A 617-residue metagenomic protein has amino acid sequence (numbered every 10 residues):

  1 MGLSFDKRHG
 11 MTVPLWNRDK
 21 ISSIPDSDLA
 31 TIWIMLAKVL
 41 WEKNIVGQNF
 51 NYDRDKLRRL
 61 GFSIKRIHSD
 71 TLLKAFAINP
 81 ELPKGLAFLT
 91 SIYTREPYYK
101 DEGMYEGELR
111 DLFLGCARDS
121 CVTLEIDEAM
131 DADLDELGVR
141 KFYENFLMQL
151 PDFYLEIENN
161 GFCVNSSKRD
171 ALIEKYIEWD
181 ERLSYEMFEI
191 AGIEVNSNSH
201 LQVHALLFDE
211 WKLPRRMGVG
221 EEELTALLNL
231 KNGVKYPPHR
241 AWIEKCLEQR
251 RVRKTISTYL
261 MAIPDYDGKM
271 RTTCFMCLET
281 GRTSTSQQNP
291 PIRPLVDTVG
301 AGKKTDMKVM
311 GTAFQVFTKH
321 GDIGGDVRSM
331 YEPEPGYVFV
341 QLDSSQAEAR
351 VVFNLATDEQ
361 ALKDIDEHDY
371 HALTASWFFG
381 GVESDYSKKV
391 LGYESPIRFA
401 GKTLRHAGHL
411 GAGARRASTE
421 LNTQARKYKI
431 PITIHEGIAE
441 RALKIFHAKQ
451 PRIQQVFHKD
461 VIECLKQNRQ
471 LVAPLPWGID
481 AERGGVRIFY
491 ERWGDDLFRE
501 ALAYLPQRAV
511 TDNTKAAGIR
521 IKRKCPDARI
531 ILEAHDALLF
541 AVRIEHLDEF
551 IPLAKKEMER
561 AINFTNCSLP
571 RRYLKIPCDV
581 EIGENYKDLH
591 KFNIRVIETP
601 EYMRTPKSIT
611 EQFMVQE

Functional and structural regions predicted by a protein language model:
M1-D19, E81, I92-Y93, Y98-D101 (+9 more regions): Conserved "right-hand" nucleotidyltransferase catalytic core of DNA-directed polymerases
M1-F88, I92, G300-G302, K319 (+2 more regions): Conserved RNase H-like, two-metal-ion catalytic cores of nucleic-acid enzymes
K20-S23, Y259-D265, F275-L278, L295-T298 (+6 more regions): Short, contiguous acidic/charged loop-to-helix segments that flank catalytic cores in large enzymes
M35-V39, D322-V338, R523-K524: A short acidic-Thr-Gly-centered motif at the start of a beta-strand
K43-D53, E194-S197, D343, R416 (+1 more regions): Short glycine-rich phosphate-binding loop at a beta-alpha junction
N51-F62, A75-I78, A132, H204-W211 (+3 more regions): Short active-site loop/helix that positions an aromatic residue
D152-N159, P214, K235, M270-F275 (+3 more regions): Conserved catalytic core of nucleic-acid polymerases
K524-D579: C-terminal structured "cap/appendage" subdomains that terminate the fold
